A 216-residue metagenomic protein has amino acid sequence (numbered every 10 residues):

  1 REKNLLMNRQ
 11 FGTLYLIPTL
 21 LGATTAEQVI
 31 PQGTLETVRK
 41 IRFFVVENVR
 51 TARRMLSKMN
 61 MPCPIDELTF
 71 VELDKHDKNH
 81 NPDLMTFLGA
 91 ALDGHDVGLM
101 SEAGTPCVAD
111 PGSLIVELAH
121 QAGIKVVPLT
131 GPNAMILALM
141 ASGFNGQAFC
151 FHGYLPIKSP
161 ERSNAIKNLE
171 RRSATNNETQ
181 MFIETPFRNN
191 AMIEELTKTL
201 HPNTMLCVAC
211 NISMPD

Functional and structural regions predicted by a protein language model:
L6-K75: Glycine-rich, flexible N-terminal cofactor/catalytic loop recognition
N8, T13-Y15, L92-D96, T175-D216: A contiguous loop/helix-start segment that scaffolds small-molecule binding in enzyme catalytic cores
Y15, D110, L114-R172: Class I SAM-dependent methyltransferase SAM-binding "motif I" and its flanking Rossmann-like core
L21-A23, E102-P106, P186-F187, M214: Short glycine-rich anion-binding loops that position phosphate/pyrophosphate groups of nucleotides and phosphorylated
V38-F44, G123-V127, T179-Q180: Short active-site oxyanion
V45-E47, G98-P106, T179-E184: Acidic beta-strand-to-loop metal/phosphate-binding motif
R50-A52, T105, A134, R188: Alpha-helix capping/helix-boundary segments
D83-L118: Glycine/small-residue-rich loop that forms an oxyanion/phosphate-binding "nest" at active or ligand-binding sites
